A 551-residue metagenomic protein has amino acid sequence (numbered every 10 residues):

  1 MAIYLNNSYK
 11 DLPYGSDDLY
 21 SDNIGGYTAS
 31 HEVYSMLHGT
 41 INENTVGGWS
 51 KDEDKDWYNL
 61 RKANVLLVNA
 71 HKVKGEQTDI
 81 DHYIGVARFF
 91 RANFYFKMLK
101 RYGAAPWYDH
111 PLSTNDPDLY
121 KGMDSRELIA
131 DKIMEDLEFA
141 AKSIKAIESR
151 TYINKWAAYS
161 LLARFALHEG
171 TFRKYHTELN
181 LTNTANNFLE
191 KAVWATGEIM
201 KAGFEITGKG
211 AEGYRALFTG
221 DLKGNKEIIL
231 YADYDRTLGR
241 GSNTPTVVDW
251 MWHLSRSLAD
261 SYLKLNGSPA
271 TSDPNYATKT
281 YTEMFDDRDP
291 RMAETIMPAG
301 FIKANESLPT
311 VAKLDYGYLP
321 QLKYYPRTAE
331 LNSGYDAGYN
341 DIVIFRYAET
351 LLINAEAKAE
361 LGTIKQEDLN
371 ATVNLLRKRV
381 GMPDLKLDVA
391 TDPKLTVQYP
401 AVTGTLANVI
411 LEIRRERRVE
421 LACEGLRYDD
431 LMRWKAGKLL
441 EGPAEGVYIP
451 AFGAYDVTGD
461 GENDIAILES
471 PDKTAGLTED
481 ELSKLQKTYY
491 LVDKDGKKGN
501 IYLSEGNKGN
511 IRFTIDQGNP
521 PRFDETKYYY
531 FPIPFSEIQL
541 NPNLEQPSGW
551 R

Functional and structural regions predicted by a protein language model:
M1-L37, A105, E138-F139, Y152-Y316 (+3 more regions): An aromatic- and glycine-enriched ligand-binding surface/loop that stacks and positions planar moieties
A2-N6, V65-K72, K97-K100, E138-A146 (+7 more regions): Sec-exported extracytoplasmic/periplasmic mature domains
I3-Y4, A29-Y102, D118-D131, E135-Y152 (+6 more regions): Conserved, well-structured interaction surfaces
I84, R91, L162, E169 (+3 more regions): Structural register within alpha-helical repeat arrays
D109-L112, L119-M123, R173-V193, D341-R346 (+4 more regions): Acidic, serine/threonine/proline-rich low-complexity intrinsically disordered regions
D287-K378, K527-R551: C-terminal substrate/ligand-recognition segments
S470-R551: Extended, compositionally biased alpha-helical segments that mediate assembly or anchoring
